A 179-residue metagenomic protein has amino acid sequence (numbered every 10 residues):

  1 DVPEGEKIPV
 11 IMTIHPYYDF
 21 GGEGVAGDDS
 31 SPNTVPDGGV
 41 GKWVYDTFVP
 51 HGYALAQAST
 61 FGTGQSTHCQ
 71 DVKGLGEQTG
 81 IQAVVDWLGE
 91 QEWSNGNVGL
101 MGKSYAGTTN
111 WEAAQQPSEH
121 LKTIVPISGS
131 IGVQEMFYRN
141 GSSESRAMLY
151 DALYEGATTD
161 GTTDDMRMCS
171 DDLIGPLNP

Functional and structural regions predicted by a protein language model:
D1-E4: Mature N-terminal segment immediately following signal peptide/propeptide cleavage in secreted/periplasmic
E6-G89: Cap/lid segment of the alpha/beta-hydrolase catalytic domain
K7, G52, W93-S94, P117-H120: Short loop/turn motifs at secondary-structure junctions
I14, M101, I127: Conserved residues at the C-terminal ends of beta-strands
G22-E23, S30-T34, G38-V44, P50 (+1 more regions): Accessory cap/linker subdomain of secreted extracellular hydrolases
S66, S104-Y105, S128: Catalytic nucleophile serine of serine hydrolases, specifically the conserved "nucleophile elbow" pentapeptide
E92-S104: Alpha/beta-hydrolase fold nucleophile elbow
G102-E112: Glycine-rich nucleophile elbow surrounding the catalytic serine of serine-hydrolase chemistry
